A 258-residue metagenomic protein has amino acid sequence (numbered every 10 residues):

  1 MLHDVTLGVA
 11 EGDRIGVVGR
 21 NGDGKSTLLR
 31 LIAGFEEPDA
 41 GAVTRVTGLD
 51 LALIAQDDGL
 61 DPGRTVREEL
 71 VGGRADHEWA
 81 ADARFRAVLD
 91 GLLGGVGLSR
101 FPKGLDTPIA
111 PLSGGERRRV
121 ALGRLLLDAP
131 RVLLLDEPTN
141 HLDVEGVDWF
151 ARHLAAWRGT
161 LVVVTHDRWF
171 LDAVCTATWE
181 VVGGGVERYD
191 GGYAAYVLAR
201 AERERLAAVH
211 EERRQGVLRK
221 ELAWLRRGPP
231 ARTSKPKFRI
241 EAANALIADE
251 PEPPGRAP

Functional and structural regions predicted by a protein language model:
M1-E212, R256: ABC ATP-binding cassette signature C-motif
D76-A80, E202-P258: Flexible nucleotide-interacting loop at or near the entrance of a catalytic core
